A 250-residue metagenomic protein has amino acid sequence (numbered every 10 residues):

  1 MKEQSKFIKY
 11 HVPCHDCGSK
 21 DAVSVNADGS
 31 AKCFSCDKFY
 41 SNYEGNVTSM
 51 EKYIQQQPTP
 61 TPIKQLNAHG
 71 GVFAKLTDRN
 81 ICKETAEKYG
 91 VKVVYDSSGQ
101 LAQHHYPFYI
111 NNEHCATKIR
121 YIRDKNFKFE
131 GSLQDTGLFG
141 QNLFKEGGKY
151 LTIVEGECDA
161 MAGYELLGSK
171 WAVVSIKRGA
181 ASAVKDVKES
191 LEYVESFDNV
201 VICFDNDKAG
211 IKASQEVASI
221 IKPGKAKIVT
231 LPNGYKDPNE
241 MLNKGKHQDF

Functional and structural regions predicted by a protein language model:
M1-K20, D28, F34-C115, D135-K149 (+2 more regions): TOPRIM metal-binding catalytic domain and adjacent DNA-binding surface shared by DnaG-type primases
C33, L76, N112, E155 (+3 more regions): Terminal peptide-recognition signature
D96-D198, S214: Phosphate-handling DNA/RNA-contact segment within nucleic-acid enzymes
H104, V187-E195, K236-F250: Short, surface-exposed amphipathic charged segments that create phosphate/polyanion-binding patches used for binding
S169-W171, S219-V229: Structural alpha-beta junctions
I176-S182, N206, L231-G234: Short, acidic/turn-prone active-site loops that include or flank metal/cofactor- and phosphate-binding residues
S190, K212-P223: Short, aromatic/basic amphipathic alpha-helical patches
A226-E240: Conserved beta-strand -> loop -> alpha-helix junction used to position metal-binding or nucleic-acid-contacting
